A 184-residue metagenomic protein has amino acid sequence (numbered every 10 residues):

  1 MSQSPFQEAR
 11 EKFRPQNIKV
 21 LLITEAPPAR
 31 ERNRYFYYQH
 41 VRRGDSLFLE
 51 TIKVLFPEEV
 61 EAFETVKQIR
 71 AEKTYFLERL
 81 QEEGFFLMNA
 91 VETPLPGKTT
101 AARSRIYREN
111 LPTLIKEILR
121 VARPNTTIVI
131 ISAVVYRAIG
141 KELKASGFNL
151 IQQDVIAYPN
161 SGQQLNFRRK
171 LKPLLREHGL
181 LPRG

Functional and structural regions predicted by a protein language model:
M1-E142, L150: A polyanion-binding, active-site-adjacent surface
I52-E61, G147-G179: Short, flexible loop segments at boundaries between secondary-structure elements
L180-G184: Extended, charge-rich low-complexity interaction segments
